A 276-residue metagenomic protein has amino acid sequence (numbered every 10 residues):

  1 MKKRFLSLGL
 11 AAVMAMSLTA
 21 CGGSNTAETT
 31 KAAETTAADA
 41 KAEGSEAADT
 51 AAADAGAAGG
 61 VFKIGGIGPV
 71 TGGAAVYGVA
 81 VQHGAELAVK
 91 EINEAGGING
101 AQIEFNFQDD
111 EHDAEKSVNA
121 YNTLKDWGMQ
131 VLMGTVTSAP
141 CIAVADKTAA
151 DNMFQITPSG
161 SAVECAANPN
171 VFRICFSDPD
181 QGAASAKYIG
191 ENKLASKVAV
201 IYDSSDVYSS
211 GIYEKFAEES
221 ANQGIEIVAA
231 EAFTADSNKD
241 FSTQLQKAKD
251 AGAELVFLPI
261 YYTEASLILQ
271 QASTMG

Functional and structural regions predicted by a protein language model:
K2-S24: Sec-dependent N-terminal signal peptides of Gram-positive bacterial secreted proteins and lipoproteins
L18-A32, A38-S45: Bacterial lipoprotein signal-peptidase II cleavage site
G56-A58, G65-G84, Q108-A114, V136-T137 (+2 more regions): Extracytoplasmic "Venus flytrap"
G59, Q82-F105, A221-E226: Signal peptide-proximal N-terminal region of secreted/periplasmic/extracellular or secretory-lumen proteins
K63-I67, E104-F107, Q130-T135, M153-S159 (+4 more regions): Structural recognition of the beta-strand scaffold that forms the well-ordered cores of secreted hydrolase catalytic
V76-H83, A95-E164, A235, F241 (+1 more regions): Beta-alpha junction/loop-to-helix N-cap segments that form part of ligand/metal-binding clefts
V171-A232, E254-L255: An alpha-beta-alpha
K215-G276: Extracellular/periplasmic bilobed ligand-binding domains
